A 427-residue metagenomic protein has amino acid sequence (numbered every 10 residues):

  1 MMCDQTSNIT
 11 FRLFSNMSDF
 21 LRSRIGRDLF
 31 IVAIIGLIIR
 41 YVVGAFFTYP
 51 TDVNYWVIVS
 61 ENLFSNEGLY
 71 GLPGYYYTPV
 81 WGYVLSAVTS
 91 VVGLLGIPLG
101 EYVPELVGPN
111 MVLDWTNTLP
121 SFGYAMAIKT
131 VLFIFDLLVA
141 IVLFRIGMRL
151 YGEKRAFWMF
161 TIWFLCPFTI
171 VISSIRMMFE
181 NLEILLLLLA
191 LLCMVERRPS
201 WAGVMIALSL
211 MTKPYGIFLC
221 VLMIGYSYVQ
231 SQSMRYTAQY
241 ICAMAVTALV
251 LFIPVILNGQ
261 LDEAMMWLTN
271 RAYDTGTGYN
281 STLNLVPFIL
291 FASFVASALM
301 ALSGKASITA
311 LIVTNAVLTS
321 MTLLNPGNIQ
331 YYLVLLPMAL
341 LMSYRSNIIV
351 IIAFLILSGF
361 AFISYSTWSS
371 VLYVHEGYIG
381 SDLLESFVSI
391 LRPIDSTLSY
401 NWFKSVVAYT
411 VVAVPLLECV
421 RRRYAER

Functional and structural regions predicted by a protein language model:
C3-D4, N8-T269, T282-R427: Multi-pass membrane glycosyltransferase architecture that uses lipid-linked
T275-Y279: The feature marks long extracellular or luminal low-complexity segments
